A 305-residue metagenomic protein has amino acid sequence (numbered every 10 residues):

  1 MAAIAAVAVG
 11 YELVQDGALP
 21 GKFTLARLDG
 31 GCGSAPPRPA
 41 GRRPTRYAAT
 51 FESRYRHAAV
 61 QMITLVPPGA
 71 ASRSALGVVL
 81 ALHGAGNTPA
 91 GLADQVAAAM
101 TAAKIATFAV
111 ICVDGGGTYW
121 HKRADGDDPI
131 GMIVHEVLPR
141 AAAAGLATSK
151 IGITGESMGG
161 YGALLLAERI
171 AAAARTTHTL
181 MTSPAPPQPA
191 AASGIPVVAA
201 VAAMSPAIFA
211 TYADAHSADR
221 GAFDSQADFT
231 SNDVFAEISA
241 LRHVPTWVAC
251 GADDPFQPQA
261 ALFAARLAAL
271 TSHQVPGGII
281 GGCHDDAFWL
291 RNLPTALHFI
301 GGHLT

Functional and structural regions predicted by a protein language model:
A2-T305: Non-catalytic cap/lid and distal C-terminal segments of serine-dependent acyl enzymes
